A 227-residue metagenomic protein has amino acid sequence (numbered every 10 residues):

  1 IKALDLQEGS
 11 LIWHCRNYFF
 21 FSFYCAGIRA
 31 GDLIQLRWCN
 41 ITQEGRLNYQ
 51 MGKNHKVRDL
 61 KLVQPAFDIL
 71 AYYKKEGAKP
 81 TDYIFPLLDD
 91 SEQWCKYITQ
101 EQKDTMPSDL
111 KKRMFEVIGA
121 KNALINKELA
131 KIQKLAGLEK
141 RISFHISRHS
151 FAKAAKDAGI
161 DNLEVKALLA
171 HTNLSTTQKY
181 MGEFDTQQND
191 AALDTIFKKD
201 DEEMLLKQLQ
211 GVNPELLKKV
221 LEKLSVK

Functional and structural regions predicted by a protein language model:
I1-A30, I34: Basic, Lys/Arg- and aromatic-enriched nucleic-acid-binding interface segment
A3-I12, K79-P80, S108-L110, M114-G119 (+1 more regions): Short, basic (Lys/Arg/His-rich) helix/loop patches that form interaction surfaces in the mid-to-C-terminal regions
W13-R16, I28, K61-D68, A120 (+6 more regions): Generic recognition of stable, solvent-exposed alpha-helical segments in well-folded globular domains
C25, Q35-K74, P86-S91: Conserved tyrosine-mediated DNA breakage-rejoining catalytic core shared by Y-recombinases
C39-R46, L138-K140, I160-K179: Short, polar N-cap/turn motifs at the start of nucleic acid-interacting alpha helices
M51-H55, L169-T195: Catalytic-site neighborhood detector that most strongly recognizes the C-terminal catalytic loop/helix of tyrosine
V63-E139: Active-site/catalytic core of tyrosine-dependent DNA strand-transfer enzymes
D201-K227: Short, low-complexity, charged amphipathic interaction modules
